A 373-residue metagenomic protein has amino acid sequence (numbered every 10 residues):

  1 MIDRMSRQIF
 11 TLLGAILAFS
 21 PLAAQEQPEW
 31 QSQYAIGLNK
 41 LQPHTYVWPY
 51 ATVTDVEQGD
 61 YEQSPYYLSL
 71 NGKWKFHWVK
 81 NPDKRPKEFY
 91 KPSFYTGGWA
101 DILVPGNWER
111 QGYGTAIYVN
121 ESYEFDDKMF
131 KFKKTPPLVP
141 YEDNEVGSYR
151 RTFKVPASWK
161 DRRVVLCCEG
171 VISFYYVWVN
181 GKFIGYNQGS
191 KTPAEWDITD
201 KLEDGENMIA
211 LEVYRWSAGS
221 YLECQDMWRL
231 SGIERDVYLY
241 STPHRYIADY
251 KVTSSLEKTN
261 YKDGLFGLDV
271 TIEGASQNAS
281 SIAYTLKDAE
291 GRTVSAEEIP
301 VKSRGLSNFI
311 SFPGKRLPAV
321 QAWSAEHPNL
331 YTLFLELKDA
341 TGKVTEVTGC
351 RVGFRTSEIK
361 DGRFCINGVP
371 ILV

Functional and structural regions predicted by a protein language model:
M1-E26: Bacterial Sec-dependent N-terminal signal peptides
Q25-S69, K73-K75, P82: N-terminal pre-domain segments of enzymes
E29, D60-Y61, H77-V79, N107 (+5 more regions): Accessory beta-strand-rich segments of carbohydrate-active enzymes
W74, G181, V237, Y331 (+1 more regions): Conserved, mostly hydrophobic/aromatic
W159-R163, L202-E206, R316-L330: Short glycine/proline/serine/threonine-rich loop/turn segments at secondary-structure transition edges
V177-V179, K262-K302, N308-I310: Beta-strand-rich binding/interaction modules
A210-E212, T332-E336: Extracellular recognition modules
K251, F334-V373: N-terminal carbohydrate-binding accessory modules
